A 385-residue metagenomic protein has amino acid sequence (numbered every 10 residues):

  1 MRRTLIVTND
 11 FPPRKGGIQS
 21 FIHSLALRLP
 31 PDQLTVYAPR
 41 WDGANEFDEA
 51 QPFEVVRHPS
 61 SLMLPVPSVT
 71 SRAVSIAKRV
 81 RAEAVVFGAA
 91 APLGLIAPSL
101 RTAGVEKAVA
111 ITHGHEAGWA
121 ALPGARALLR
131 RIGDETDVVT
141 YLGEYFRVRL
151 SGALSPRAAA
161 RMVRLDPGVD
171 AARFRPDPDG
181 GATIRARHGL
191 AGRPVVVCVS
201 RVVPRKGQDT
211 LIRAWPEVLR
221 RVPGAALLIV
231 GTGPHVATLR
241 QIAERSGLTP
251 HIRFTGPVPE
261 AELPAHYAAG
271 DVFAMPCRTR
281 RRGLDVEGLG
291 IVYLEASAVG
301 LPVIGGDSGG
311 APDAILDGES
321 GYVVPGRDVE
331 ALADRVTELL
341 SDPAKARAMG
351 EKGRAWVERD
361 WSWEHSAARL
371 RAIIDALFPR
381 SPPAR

Functional and structural regions predicted by a protein language model:
F87-L93: Short His-centered aromatic/hydrophobic patch
R131-G180, L190, R253-T255: Donor nucleotide-sugar binding/catalytic pocket of nucleotide-sugar-dependent glycosyltransferases
L190-K206, I212-P216: Conserved donor-binding/catalytic core segment of Leloir-type glycosyltransferases
R193, R240-P264, V272: Nucleotide-activated donor-binding/catalytic signature segment of Leloir-type glycosyltransferases, i.e., the conserved
G224, A331, E338, K345-R359 (+1 more regions): A short, well-ordered alpha-helix in the C-terminal region of glycosyltransferases
P257, A268-V286, L301: Acidic donor-binding loop of glycosyltransferase active sites
Y293, A298, P302-G305, I315: Short hydrophobic beta-strand element within catalytic cores of glycosyltransferases and related nucleotide-activated
L316-G318, Y322-V329, E338-A344: Conserved acidic donor-binding segment of nucleotide-sugar-dependent glycosyltransferases
